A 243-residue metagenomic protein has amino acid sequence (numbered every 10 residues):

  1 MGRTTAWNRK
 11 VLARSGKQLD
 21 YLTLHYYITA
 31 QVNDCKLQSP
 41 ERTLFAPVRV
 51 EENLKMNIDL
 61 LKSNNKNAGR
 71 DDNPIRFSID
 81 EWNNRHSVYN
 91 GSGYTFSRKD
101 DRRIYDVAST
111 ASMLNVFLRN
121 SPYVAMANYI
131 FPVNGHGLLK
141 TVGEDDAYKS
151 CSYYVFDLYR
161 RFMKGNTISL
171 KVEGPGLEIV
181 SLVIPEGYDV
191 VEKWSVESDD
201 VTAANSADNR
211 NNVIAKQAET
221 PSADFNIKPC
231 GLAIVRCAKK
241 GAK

Functional and structural regions predicted by a protein language model:
M1-A111, D146, G174-G176: Noncatalytic carbohydrate-binding groove/subsite architecture in carbohydrate-active enzymes
K17-Q18, Y123, N226: Short loop/turn motifs at secondary-structure junctions
D20, D80, A125, V191-E192: A short, local hydrophobic-aromatic micro-motif
I28, V133, K239: Flexible, active-site-proximal loop/turn residues at the rims of small-molecule/cofactor binding pockets and catalytic
N57-N65, F117, Y159-M163, N205 (+1 more regions): Hydrophobic, Leu/Ile/Phe/Ala-enriched alpha-helical segments that form helix-helix packing faces
L61-D72, P122-Y123, T167, E186 (+1 more regions): Surface-exposed helix-capping loop/turn segments at secondary-structure junctions
D72-S181: Aromatic/acidic polysaccharide-binding cleft in carbohydrate-active enzymes
K171, G176-K243: C-terminal beta-sandwich/jelly-roll accessory domains of carbohydrate-active enzymes
